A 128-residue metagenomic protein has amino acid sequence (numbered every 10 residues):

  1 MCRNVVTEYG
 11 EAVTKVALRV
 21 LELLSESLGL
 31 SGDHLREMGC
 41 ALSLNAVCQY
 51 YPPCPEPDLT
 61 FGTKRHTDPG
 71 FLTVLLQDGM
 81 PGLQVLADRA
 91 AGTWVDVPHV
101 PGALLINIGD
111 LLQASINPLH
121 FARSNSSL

Functional and structural regions predicted by a protein language model:
M1-L128: Peripheral, non-catalytic segments flanking oxidoreductase cores
